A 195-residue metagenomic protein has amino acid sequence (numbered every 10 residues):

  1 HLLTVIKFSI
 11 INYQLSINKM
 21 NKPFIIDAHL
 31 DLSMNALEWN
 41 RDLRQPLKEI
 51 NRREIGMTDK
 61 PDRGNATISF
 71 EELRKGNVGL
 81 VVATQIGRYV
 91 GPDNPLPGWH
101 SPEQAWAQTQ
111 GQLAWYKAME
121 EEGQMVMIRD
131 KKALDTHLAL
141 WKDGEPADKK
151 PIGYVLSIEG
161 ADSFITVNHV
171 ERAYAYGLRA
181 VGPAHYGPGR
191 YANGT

Functional and structural regions predicted by a protein language model:
K7-N18: Arg/Gly-rich low-complexity intrinsically disordered repeat tracts
K19-T195: N-terminal hydrophobic targeting/anchoring segments and the immediately downstream early-domain regions of hydrolases
